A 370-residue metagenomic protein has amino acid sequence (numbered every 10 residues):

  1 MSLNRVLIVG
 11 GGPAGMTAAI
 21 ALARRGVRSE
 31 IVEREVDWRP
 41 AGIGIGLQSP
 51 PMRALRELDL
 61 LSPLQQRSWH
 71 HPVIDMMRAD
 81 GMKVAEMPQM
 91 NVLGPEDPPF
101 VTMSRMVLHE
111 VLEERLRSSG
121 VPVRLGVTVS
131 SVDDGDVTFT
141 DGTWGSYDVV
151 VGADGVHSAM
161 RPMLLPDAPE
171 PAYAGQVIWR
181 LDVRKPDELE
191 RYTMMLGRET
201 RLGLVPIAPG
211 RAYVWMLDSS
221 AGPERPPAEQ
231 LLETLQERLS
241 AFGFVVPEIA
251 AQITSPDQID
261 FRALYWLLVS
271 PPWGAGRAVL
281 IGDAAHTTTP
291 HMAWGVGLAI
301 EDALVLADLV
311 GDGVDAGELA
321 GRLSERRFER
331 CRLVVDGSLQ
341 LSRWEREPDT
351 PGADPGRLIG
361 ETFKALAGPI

Functional and structural regions predicted by a protein language model:
S2-V6, A23, Q48-L165, P169-D182 (+2 more regions): Conserved N-terminal helical subregion
I8-E35, V151-G152, W179, L235 (+1 more regions): Conserved mid-domain beta->alpha element of the FAD-binding
L165, A174-P206: Flavin-dependent oxidoreductases
P171-Q176, L189-R191, F244-R262: A short coil-to-beta-strand element that immediately follows conserved catalytic motifs
K185-E190, G222-P223, G313: Short helix-loop capping/hinge motifs at secondary-structure junctions, enriched in acidic/polar residues
Y192-E224, L232, L239: Active-site substrate-recognition segment that forms the wall of the catalytic cavity or substrate channel
P226-Q258, A316, E325: Flavin-binding catalytic cores
I359-I370: C-terminal auxiliary extensions adjacent to catalytic cores
